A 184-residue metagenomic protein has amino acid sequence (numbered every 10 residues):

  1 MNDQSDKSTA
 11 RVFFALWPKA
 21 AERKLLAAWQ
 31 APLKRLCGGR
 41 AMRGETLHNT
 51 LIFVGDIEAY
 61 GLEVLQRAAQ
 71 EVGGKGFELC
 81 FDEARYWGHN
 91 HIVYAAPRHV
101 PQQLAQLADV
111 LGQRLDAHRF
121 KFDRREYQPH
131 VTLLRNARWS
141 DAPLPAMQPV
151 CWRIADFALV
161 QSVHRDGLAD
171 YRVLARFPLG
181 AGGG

Functional and structural regions predicted by a protein language model:
M1-G184: Histidine-dependent nucleotide/RNA phosphoesterase domain, centered on the 2H-phosphoesterase fold with its duplicated
